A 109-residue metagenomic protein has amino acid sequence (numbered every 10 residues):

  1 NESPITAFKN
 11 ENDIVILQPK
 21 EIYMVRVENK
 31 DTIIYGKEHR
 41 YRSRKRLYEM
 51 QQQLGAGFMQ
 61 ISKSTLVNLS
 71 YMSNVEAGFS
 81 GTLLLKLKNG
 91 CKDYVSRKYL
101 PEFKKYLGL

Functional and structural regions predicted by a protein language model:
N1-K88, K92: Conserved binding/recognition cores within well-folded domains
K92-P101: Short glycine/proline-enriched turn or capping motifs at secondary-structure junctions
K98, K105-L109: Charged phosphate-binding loop/patch that engages nucleotide di/tri-phosphates or the phosphate backbone of nucleic
